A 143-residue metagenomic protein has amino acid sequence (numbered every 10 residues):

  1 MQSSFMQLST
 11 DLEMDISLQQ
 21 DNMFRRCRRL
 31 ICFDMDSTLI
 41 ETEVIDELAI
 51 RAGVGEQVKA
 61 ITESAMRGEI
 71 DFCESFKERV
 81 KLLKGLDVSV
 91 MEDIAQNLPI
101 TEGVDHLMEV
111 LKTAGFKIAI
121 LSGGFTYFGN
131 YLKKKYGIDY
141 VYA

Functional and structural regions predicted by a protein language model:
M1-F33: Non-catalytic pre-domain segments flanking phosphatase-related domains
F24-C27, M35-A143: Alpha-helical substrate-recognition element adjacent to the catalytic core
